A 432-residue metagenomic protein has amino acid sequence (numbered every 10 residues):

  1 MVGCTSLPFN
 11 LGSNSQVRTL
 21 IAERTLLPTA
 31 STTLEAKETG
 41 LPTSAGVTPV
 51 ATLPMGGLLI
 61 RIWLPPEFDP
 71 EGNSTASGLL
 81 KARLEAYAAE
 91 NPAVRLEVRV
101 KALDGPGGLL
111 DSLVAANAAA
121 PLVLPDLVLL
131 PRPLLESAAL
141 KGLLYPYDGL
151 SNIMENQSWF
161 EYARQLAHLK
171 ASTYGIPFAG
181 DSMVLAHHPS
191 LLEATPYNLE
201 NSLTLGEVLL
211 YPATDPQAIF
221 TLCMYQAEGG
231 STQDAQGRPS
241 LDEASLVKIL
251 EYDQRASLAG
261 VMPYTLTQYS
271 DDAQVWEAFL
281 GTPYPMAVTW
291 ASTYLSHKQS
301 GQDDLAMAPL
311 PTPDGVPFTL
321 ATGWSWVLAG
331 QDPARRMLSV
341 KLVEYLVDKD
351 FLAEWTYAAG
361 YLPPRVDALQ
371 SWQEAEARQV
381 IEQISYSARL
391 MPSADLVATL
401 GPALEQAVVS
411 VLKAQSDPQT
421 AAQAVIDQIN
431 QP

Functional and structural regions predicted by a protein language model:
C4-L134, Q428-P432: Conserved N-terminal structural module of periplasmic/extracytoplasmic solute-binding proteins
G107-L124, K141, D272-A287, Q406 (+1 more regions): Short helices/loops that flank or line small-molecule/ion binding pockets
D126-L129, Y284-W290, A306: Paired acidic/hydrophobic, glycine-rich loop segments that form the ligand-binding mouth/hinge of periplasmic-binding
L130-V184, A194, A306-A308: Hinge/lid segment of periplasmic solute-binding proteins
L135-S137, V288-D304: A ligand-binding cleft/hinge motif common to bilobed small-molecule-binding domains
Q236-S270: Glycine-centered hinge/linker elements that transmit conformational signals in sensory and ligand-binding systems
K298-Y361: Extracytoplasmic/periplasmic substrate-recognition and gating elements
I384-P432: Conserved C-terminal helix/tail region of periplasmic/extracytoplasmic solute-binding proteins
